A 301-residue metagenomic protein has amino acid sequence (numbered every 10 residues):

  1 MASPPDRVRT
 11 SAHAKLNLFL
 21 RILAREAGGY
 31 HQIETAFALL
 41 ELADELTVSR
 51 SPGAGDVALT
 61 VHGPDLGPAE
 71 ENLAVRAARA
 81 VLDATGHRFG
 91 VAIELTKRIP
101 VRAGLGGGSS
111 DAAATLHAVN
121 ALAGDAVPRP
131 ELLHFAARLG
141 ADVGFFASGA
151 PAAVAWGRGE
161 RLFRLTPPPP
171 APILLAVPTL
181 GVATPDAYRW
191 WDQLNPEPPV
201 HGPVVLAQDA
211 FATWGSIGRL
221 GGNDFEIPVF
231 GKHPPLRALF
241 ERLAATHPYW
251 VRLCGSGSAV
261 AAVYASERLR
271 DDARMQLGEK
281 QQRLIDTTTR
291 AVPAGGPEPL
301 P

Functional and structural regions predicted by a protein language model:
M1-A103, A121-P130, P168-P169, V177-L180: ATP-binding N-lobe of GHMP and related small-molecule kinases
F19, L59-V61, T96, F146 (+2 more regions): Short beta-strands and strand-loop turn motifs
F37-L40, A136, L243, L277: Hydrophobic C-terminal alpha-helix "anchor/cap" residues
G53-D65, T115, A137, A212-N223: Short, basic/glycine-rich phosphate-binding loops at helix/coil junctions that contact nucleotide phosphates
E94-A123, A141, Y249-Y264: Glycine/serine-rich anion-binding loops at beta->alpha junctions that coordinate negatively charged ligand groups
A112, L116-R158: Contiguous, small/hydrophobic- and glycine-enriched helical/loop subdomains that border and often "cap" functional
F146-P151, A155-W250, A265-P301: Conserved, helical-rich catalytic subdomain that frames metal- and/or nucleotide-binding sites in enzyme alpha/beta
